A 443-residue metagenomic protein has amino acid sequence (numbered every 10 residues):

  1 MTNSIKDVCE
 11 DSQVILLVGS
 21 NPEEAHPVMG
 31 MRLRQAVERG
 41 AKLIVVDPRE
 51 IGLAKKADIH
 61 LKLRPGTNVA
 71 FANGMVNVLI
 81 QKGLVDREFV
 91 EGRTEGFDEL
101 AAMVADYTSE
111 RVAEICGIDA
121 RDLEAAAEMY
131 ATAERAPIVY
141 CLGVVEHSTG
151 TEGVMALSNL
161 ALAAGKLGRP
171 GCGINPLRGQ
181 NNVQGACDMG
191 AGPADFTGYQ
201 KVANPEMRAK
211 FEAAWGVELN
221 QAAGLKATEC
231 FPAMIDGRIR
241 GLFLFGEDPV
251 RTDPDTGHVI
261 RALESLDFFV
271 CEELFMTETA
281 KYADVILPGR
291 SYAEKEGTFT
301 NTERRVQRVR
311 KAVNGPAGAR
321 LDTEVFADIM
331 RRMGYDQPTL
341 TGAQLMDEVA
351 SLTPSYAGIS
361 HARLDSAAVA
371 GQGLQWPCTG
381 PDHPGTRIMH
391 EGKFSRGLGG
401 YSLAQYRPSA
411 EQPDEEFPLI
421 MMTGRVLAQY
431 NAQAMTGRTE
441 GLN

Functional and structural regions predicted by a protein language model:
M1-N182, A186-M189, K201-D382, M421 (+1 more regions): Cofactor-pocket helix-loop regions in the catalytic cores of large enzyme subunits
G190, A194: Surface-exposed loop and adjacent secondary-structure segments within mature catalytic domains
G198: Glycine-rich active-site loops that engage anionic ligands at enzyme catalytic sites
F275, S366-N443: Long, compositionally biased stretches
